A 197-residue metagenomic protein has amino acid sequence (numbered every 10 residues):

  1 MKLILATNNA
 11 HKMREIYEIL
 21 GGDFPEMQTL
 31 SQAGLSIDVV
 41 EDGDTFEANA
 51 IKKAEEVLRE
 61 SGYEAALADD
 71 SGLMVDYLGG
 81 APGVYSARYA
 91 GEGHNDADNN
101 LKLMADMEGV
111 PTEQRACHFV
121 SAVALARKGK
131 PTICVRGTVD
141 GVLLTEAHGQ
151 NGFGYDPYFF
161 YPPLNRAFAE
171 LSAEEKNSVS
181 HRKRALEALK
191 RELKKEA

Functional and structural regions predicted by a protein language model:
K2-I4, A10-A197: Anionic-ligand binding patches
